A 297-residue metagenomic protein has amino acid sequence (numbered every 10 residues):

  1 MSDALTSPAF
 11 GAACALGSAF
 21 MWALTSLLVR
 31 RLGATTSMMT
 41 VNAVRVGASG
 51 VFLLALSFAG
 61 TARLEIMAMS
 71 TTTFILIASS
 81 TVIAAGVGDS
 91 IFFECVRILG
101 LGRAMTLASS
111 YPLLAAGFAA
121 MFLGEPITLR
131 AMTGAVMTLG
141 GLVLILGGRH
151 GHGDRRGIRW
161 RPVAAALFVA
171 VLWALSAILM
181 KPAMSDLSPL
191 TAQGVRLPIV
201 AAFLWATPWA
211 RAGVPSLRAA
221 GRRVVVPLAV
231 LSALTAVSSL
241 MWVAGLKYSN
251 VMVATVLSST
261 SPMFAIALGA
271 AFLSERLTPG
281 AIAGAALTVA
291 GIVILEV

Functional and structural regions predicted by a protein language model:
M1, L53, F118-L123, R130-R149 (+1 more regions): Hydrophobic transmembrane alpha-helices of multi-pass small-molecule transport proteins
M1-M21, S26-T40, V44-I77, D89-L99 (+5 more regions): Membrane-interface interhelical linkers
M1-P8, A62-A68, F118-A131, M184-S188 (+2 more regions): Helix-coil boundary and interhelical linker segments in multi-pass alpha-helical membrane proteins
G17, V44-R45, L107-S110, L129-T133 (+3 more regions): Hydrophobic core positions of alpha-helical segments in small-molecule transporters and transporter systems
A23, L54, V82-G86, P112-G117 (+7 more regions): Hydrophobic/small/kink-forming positions within alpha-helical transmembrane segments of polytopic membrane proteins
M39, G102, T128, L190-T191 (+2 more regions): Residues that define the loop-to-transmembrane-helix transition and helix capping in multi-pass membrane transporters
A48-F52, L107-M121, V136, I199-F203 (+4 more regions): Alpha-helical transmembrane segments of compact multi-pass small-molecule transporters, enriched in specific families
R159-S185, L190: Selected transmembrane alpha-helices and immediately adjacent juxtamembrane segments of polytopic inner-membrane
